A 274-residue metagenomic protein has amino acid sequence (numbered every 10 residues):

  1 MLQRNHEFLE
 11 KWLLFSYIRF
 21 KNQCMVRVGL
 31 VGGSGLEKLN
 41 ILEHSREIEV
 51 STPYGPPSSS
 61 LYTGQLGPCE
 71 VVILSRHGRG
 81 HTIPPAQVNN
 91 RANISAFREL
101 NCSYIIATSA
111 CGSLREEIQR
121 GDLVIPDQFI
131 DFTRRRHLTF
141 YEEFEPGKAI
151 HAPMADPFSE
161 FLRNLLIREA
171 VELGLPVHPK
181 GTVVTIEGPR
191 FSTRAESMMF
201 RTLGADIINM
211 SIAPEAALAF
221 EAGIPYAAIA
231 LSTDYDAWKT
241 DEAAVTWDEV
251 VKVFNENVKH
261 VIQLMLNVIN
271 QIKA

Functional and structural regions predicted by a protein language model:
C24-M154: Metabolite-binding pocket within alpha/beta catalytic cores that recognizes anionic/polar moieties
R98-E99, R201, F220: Non-catalytic positions within long, well-ordered alpha-helices that form the structural scaffold/packing of enzyme
S103-Y104, D206, P225: Short acidic/polar active-site loop segments enriched in Thr and Asp
P157-M199: Active-site rim beta-loop-alpha module in soluble metabolic enzymes
M210-D248: Zn-dependent metallopeptidase/amidohydrolase metal-coordination segment
D236-A274: His/Asp/Glu-rich mid-to-C-terminal helical/loop segments that flank catalytic regions of hydrolases
